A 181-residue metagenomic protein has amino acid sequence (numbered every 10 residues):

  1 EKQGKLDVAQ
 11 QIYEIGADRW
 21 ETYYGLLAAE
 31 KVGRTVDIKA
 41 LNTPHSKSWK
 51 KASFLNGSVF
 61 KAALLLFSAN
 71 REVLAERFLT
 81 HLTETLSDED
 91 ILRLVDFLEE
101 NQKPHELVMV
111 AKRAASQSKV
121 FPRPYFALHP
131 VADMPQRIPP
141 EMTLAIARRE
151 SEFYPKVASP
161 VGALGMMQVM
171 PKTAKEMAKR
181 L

Functional and structural regions predicted by a protein language model:
E1-K2, W49, L79: Tryptophan-centered motif/residue detector
Q3, E30-H45: Extended non-membrane alpha-helical scaffolds
Q3-G16, E21, L26-A29, L74 (+1 more regions): Catalytic glycan-binding domains that act on GlcNAc-containing polysaccharides
V32-K39, F67-V73, V120: Helix-turn-helix repeat elements of alpha-solenoid scaffolds
P44-G57: TPR-adjacent "capping" and linker segments in tetratricopeptide-repeat scaffold/adaptor proteins
G57-H81: Alpha-helical segment of the N-proximal tetratricopeptide repeat
